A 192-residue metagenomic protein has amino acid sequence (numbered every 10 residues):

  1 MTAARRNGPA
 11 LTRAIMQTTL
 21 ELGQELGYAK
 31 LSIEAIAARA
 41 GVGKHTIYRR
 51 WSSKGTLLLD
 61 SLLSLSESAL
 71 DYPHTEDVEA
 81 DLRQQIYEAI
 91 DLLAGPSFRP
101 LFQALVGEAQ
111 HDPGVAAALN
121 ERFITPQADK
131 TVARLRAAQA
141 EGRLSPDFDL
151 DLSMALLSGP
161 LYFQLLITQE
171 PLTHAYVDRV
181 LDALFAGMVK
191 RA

Functional and structural regions predicted by a protein language model:
M1-R39, T56: Basic, helix-initiating cap at the start of DNA-binding domains
M1-T2, Q84, T125, D129 (+3 more regions): C-terminal peripheral helix-coil segments that are non-catalytic and often amphipathic
G8, T12, A116-A128: Amphipathic, non-transmembrane alpha-helical scaffold segments
K30, S53-L58, S68-A69, L82 (+1 more regions): Short amphipathic alpha-helical segment with a characteristic S/N-K-E followed by hydrophobic residues
A40-W51: Short hydrophobic/aromatic patch on the recognition helix
R50-W51, L119, F123, S158 (+1 more regions): Tryptophan-centric aromatic hotspots in well-structured domains and transmembrane helices
S61-L62, L93-E121: Amphipathic alpha-helical segments used for helix-helix packing
L70-F102: Hydrophobic alpha-helical connector segments
